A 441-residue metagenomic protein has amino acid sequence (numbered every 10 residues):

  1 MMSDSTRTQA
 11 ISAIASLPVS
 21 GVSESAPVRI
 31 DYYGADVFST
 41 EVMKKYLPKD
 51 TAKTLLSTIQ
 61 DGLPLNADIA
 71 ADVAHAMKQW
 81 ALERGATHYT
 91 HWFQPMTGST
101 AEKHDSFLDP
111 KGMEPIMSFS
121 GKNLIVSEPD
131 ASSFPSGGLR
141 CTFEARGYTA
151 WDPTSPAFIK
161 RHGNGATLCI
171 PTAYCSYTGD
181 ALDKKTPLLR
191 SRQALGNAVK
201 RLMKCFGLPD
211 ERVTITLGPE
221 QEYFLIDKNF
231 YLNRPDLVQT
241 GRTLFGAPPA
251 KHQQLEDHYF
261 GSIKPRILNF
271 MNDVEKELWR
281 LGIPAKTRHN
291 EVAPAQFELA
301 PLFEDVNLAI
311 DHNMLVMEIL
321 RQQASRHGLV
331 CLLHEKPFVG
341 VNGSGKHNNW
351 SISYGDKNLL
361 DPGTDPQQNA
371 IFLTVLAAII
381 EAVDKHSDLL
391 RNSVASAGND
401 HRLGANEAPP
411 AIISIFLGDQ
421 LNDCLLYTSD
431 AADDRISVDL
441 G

Functional and structural regions predicted by a protein language model:
D31-A145: Active-site core of metal-dependent hydrolases
N66-D68, F206-L217, A285-H289, V330-H334 (+1 more regions): Flexible, glycine/charged-enriched surface loops at secondary-structure junctions
G147-E275: ATP/Mg2+-dependent ligation/transfer catalytic cores
Q221, E291-L299, S344-K346: Short, conserved phosphate-binding/catalytic loop or strand-edge motifs used in phosphoryl-/nucleotidyl-transfer
L255-H258, F297-V306, W350: Short, hydrophobic beta-strand segments
S262, H312-L315, I319-L333, G340-V341 (+1 more regions): Catalytic or ion-translocation cores adjacent to nucleophile or general acid/base/metal-coordination motifs in diverse
T374, A378-L425: Polar, glycine-rich mid-to-C-terminal structural blocks that act as macromolecule-binding/assembly scaffolds
Y427-I436: Conserved small/polar residues in nucleotide/adenosyl-binding loops
